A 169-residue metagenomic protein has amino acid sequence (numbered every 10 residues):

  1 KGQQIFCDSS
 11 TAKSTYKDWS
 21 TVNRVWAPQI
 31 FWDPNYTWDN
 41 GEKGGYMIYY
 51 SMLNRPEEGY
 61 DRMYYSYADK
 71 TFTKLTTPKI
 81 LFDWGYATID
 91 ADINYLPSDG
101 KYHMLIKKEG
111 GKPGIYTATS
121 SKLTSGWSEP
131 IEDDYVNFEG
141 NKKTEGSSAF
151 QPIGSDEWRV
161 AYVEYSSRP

Functional and structural regions predicted by a protein language model:
K1-P169: Carbohydrate-active catalytic/glycan-binding domains of CAZyme proteins, especially the secreted or lumenal ectodomains
